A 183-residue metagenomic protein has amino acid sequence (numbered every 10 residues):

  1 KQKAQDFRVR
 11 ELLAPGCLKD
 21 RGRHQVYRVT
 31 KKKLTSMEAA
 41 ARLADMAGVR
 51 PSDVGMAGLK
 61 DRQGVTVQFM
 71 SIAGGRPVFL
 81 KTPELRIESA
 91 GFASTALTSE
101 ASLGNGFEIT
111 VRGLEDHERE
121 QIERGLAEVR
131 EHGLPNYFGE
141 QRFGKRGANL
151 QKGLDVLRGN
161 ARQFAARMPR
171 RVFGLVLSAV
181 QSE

Functional and structural regions predicted by a protein language model:
K1-K19, H24, K32-L34, M46-E183: Extended, charged/glycine-rich binding lobes that contact polyanionic ligands
